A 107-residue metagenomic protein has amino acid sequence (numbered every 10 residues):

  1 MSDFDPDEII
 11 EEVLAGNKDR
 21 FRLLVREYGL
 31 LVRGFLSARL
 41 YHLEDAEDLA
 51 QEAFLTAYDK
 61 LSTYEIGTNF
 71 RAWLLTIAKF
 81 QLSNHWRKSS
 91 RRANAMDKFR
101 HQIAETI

Functional and structural regions predicted by a protein language model:
S2-D7, N84, R92-I107: Internal acidic/polar
P6-I9, R20-F21, V32, L49 (+2 more regions): Hydrophobic side chains within well-formed alpha-helices
L14-A15, Y41, F54-N69, K88-S90: Sigma70-family region 2
L14-L23, R33-E52: Short, charged helix-capping/linker segments at alpha-helix termini
L24-Y28, V32, A78: Hydrophobic/aromatic residues within well-ordered alpha-helical segments
G34, D48-L55, D59, T68-F80: Structural recognition of an alpha-helix C-terminal capping motif at a helix-to-coil junction
S62-I66, T76-K98: Arg/Lys-rich amphipathic alpha helix in sigma70-family domain 2
